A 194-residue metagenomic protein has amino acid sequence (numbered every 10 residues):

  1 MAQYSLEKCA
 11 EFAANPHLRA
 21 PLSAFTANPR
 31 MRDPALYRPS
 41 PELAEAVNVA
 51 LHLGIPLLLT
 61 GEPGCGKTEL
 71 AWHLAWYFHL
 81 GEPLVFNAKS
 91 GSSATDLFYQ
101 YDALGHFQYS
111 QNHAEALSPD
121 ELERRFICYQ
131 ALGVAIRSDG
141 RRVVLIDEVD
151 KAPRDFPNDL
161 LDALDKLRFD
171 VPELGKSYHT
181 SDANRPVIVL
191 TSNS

Functional and structural regions predicted by a protein language model:
M1-S194: AAA+ P-loop NTPase catalytic core and its hallmark functional loops
